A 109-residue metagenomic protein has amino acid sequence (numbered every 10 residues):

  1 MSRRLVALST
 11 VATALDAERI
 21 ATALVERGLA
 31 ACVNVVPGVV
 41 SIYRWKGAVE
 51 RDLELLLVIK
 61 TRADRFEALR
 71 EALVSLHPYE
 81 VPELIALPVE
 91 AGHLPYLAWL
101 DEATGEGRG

Functional and structural regions predicted by a protein language model:
M1-G109: Positively charged, small/polar-rich N-terminal and surface patches that mediate targeting and assembly and bind
